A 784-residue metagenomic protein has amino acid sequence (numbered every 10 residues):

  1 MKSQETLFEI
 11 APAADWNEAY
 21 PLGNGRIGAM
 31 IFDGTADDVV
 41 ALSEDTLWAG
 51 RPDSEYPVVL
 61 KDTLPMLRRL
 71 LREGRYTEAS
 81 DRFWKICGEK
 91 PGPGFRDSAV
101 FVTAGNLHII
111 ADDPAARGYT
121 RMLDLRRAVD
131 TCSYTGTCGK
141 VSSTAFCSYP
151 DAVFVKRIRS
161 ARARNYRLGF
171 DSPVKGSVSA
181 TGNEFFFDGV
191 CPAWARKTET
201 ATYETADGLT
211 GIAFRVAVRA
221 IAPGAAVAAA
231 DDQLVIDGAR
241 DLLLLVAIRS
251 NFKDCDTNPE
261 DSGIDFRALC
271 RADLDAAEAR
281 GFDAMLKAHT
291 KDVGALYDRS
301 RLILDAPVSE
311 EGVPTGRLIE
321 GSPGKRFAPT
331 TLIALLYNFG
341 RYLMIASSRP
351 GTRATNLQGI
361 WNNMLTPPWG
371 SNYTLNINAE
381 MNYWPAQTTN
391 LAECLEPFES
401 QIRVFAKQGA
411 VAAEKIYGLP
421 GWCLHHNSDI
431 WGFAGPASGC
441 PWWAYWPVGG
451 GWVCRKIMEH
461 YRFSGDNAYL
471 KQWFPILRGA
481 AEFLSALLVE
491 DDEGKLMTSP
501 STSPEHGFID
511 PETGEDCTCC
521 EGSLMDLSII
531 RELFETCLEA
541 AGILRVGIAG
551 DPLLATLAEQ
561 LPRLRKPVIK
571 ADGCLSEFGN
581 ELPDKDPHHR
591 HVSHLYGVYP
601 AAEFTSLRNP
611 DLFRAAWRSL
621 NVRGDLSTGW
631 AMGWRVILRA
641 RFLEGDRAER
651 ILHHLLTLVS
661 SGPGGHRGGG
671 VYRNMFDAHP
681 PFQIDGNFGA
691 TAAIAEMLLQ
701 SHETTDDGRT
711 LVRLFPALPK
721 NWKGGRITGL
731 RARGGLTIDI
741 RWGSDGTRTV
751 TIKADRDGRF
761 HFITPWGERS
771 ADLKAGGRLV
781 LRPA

Functional and structural regions predicted by a protein language model:
M1-W442, I457-Y461, R478-A481, K495-L496 (+8 more regions): Aromatic-residue-lined binding/catalytic grooves and analogous aromatic/hydrophobic interfacial grooves in multimeric
D283, T330, A334, G451 (+5 more regions): Non-membrane alpha-helical structural segments and their capping/turn regions in soluble enzymes
D298, I345, A486-V489, E539 (+1 more regions): Charged/polar positions within long, soluble alpha-helices
P329, P447-G450, D625, I684: Inter-repeat boundary and helix-capping residues of tandem alpha-helical solenoids
I377-Q387, P447-M458, M525-E535, S593-A602 (+3 more regions): Well-ordered alpha-helical segments within folded domains of soluble proteins
S428, G449-G451, R455-I457, P500-T502 (+1 more regions): Short, small-residue-rich loop/turn micro-motifs
E459-H460, S464, A468-Y469, A480-E490 (+3 more regions): Non-catalytic carbohydrate-binding regions of carbohydrate-active enzymes
G479, F483-A540: Acidic/histidine-rich catalytic neighborhood
